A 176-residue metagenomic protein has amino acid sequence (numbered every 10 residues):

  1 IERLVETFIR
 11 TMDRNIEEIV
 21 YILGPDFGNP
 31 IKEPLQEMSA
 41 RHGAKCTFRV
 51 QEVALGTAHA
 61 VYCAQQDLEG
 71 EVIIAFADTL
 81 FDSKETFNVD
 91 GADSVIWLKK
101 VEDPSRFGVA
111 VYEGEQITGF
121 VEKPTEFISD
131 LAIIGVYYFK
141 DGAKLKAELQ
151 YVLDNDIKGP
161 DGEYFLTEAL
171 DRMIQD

Functional and structural regions predicted by a protein language model:
I1-I74: Conserved N-terminal catalytic core of the sugar/cofactor nucleotidyltransferase
V5, I9, N15-I16, L23 (+5 more regions): Terminal amphipathic alpha-helical/low-complexity segments used for targeting or macromolecular assembly
A44, Q66-E71, N88-V95, G114 (+1 more regions): Short glycine/proline-enriched coil/turn segments at helix->beta-strand junctions
L55, V101, Y164-F165: Residue-level recognition of alpha-helix initiation/capping sites
A77: Short acidic donor-binding/metal-coordinating loop in glycosyltransferase active sites
L80-I157: Conserved core of the sugar-phosphate nucleotidyltransferase
